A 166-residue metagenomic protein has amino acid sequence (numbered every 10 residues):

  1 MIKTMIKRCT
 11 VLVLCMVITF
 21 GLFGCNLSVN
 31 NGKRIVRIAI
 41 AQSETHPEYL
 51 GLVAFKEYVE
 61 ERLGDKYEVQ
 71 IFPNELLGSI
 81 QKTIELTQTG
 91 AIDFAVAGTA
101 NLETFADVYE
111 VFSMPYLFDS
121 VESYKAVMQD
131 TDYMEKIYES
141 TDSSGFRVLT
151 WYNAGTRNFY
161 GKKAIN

Functional and structural regions predicted by a protein language model:
M1-I35: Short, low-complexity disordered leader/linker segments with a strong preference for bacterial N-terminal type II
N26-I40, E60-E68, D142, A164-N166: Immediate post-signal peptide segment of exported/extracytoplasmic ligand-binding proteins
R37-A54, N74-G78: Extracytoplasmic "Venus flytrap"
P47-A54, Y58, K82, L86 (+4 more regions): Extracytoplasmic/secreted proteins, especially bacterial periplasmic and envelope-associated proteins
K56-E60, G98-N166: Contiguous mixed-secondary-structure segments that line small-molecule binding/active-site clefts of soluble domains
G64-Y67, T83-A97: Alpha-to-beta junction loops
V69-I71, V148: Generic structural signal for residues in well-ordered beta-strands
F72-E85, A154: Short helix-initiation/N-cap motifs at beta->coil->alpha
